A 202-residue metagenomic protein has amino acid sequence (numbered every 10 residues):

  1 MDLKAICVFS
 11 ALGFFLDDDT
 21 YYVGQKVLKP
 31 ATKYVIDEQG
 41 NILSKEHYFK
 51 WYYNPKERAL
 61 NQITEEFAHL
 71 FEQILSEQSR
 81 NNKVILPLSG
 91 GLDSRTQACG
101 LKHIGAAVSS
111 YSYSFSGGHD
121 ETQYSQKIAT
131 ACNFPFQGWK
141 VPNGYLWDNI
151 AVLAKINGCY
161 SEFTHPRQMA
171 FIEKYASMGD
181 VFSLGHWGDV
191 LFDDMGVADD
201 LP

Functional and structural regions predicted by a protein language model:
M1-G144: Cysteine-centered catalytic environments shared across enzyme families
K83, D180-V181: Structural motif
L86, L184-G185: Active-site flanking residues adjacent to catalytic metal/cofactor-binding acidic residues
S114-E173, G179, H186-P202: ATP-dependent adenylate-handling ligase core
